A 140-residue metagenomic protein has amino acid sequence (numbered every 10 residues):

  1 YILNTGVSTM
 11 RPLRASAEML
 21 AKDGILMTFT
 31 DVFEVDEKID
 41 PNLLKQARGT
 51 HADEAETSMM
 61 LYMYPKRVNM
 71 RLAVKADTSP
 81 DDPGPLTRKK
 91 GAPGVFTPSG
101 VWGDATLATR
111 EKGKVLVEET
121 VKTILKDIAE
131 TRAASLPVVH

Functional and structural regions predicted by a protein language model:
L3-H140: Extended, histidine- and acidic-residue-enriched regions that form the cofactor-binding/catalytic faces
